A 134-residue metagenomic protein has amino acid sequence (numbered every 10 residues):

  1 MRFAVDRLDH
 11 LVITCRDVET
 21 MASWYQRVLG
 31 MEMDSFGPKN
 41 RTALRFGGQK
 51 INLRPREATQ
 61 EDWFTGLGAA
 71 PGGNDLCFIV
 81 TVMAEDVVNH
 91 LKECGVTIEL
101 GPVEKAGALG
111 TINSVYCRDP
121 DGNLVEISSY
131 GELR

Functional and structural regions predicted by a protein language model:
M1-L8, M31-I79, V88-R118, Y130-R134: Vicinal oxygen chelate
C15-D17: Conserved beta-strand-loop-alpha-helix junction that forms the acyl-donor binding cleft
T20-M21, M83-V88: Short, conserved charged micro-motifs
T20-S23, P38-N40: An N-terminal domain-start capping segment
M21-V28, L91, G122: Conserved active-site tyrosine of GNAT-family acetyltransferases
L124-I127: Short glycine-/small-residue motifs
